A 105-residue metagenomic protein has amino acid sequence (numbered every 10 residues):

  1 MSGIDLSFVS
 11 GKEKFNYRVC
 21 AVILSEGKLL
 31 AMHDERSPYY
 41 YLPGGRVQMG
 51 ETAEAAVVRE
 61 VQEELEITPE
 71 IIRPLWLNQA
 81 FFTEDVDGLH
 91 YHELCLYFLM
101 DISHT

Functional and structural regions predicted by a protein language model:
M1-C20, E26: Acidic, metal-coordinating catalytic segment for phosphate/diphosphate chemistry, firing primarily on the Nudix
N16, L24, L42, P69 (+1 more regions): Short connector loops at helix/strand junctions that flank enzyme active sites, especially segments positioning acidic
S25-E63: Conserved Nudix-box catalytic region and its N-terminal flanking loop in Nudix hydrolases and closely related
A31, L77, Y97-L99: Conserved hydrophobic/aromatic beta-strand scaffold that supports enzyme active sites
Y39-Y40, N78-E84: Short, solvent-exposed loop/turn segments at secondary-structure junctions
T68-L77: A short coil-to-beta-strand element that immediately follows conserved catalytic motifs
F82-T105: Active-site-adjacent beta-strand/loop module that shapes the phosphate/pyrophosphate-binding cleft
